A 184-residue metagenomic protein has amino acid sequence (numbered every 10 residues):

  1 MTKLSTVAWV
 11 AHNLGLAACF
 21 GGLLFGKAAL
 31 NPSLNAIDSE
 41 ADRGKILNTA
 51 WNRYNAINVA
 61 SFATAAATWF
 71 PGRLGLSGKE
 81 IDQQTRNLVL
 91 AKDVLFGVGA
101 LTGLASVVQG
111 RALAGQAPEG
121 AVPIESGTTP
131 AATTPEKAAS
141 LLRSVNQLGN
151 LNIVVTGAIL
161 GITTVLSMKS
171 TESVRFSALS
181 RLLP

Functional and structural regions predicted by a protein language model:
M1-P184: Short amphipathic, positively biased membrane-proximal segments that drive organelle/inner-membrane targeting
